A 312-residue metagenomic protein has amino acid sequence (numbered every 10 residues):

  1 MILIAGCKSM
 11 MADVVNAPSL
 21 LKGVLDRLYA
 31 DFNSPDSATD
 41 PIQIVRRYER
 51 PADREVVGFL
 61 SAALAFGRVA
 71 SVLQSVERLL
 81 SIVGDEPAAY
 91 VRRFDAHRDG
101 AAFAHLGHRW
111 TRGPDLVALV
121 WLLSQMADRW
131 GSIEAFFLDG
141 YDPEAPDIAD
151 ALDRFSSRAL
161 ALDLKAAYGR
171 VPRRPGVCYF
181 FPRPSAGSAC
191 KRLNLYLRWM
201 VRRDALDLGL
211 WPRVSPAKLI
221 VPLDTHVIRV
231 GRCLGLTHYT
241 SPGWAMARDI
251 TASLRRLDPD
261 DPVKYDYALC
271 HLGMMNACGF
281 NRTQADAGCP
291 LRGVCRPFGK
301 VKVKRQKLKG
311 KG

Functional and structural regions predicted by a protein language model:
M1-M10, L308: N-terminal amphipathic/basic-hydrophobic helices that include classical n-h-c signal peptides and signal-anchor
C7-K304: HhH-family (HhH-GPD) DNA N-glycosylase catalytic core used in base-excision repair
V303-Q306, K311-G312: Intrinsically disordered, low-complexity proline-rich regions
